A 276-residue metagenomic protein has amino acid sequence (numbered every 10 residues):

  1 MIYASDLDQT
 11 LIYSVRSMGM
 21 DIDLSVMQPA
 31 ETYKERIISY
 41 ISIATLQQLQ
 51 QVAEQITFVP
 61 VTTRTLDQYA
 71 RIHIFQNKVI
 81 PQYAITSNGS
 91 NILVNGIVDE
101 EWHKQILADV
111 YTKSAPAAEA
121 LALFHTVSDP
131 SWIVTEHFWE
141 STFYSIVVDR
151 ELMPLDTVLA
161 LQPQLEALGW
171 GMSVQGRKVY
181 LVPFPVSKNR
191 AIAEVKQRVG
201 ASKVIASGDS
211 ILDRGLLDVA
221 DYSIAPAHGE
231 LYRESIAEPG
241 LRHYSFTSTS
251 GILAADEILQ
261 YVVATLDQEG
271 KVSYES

Functional and structural regions predicted by a protein language model:
M1-Y3, L7-T57, L66, A70: Active-site neighborhood of HAD-like aspartate-dependent phosphohydrolases
S14-V15, D21, Y69-I72, N95-G96 (+2 more regions): Short glycine-/acidic-enriched loop or helix-start segments at secondary-structure transitions that form or flank
G19-D23, Q76-K78, S223-I224: Glycine-rich, phosphate-binding/catalytic loops in enzymes
S39-T126: Active-site phosphate-binding/coordination module
R64-D67, V186, G229-E230: Short beta->alpha connector loops
A122-V219: Conserved acidic, metal-coordinating active-site core of Asp-based, Mg2+-dependent phosphoryl-transfer enzymes
V182, N189-S276: Mg2+-dependent phosphoryl-transfer enzymes with acidic/Ser/Thr/Gly-rich catalytic loops
